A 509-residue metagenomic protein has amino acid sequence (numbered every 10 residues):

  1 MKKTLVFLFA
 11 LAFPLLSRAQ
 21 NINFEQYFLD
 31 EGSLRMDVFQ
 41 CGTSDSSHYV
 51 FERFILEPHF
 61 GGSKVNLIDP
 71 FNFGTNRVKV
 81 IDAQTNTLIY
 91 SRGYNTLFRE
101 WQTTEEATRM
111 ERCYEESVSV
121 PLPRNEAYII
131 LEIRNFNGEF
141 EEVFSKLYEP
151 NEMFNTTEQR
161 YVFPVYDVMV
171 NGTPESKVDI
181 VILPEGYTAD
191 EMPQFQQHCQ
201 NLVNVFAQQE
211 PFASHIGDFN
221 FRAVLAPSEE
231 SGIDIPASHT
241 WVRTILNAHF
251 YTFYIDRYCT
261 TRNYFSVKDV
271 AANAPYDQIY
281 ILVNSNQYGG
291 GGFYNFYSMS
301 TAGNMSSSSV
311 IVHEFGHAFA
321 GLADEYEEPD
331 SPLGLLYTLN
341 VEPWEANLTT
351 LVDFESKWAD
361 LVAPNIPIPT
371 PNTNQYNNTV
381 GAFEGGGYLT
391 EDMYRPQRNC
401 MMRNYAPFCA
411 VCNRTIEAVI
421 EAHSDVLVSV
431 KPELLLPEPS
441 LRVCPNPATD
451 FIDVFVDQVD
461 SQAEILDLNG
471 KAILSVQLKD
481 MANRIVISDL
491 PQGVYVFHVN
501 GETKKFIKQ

Functional and structural regions predicted by a protein language model:
V6, R18, E433-C444, A448-Q509: C-terminal outer-membrane/trafficking sorting elements
Q20-E116, L335: N-terminal prosegments of processed precursors
I22-V50, Y326-P432: Replace "(M1/M4/M9/M12/WLM)" with "(e.g., M1/M4/M8/M9/M12/M26/WLM)" and add "not limited to" to clarify scope
A107-P174: Extended acidic/polar, glycine-enriched regions that form or flank non-catalytic beta-rich accessory modules
F154-E210, A223-I235: Fold-level signature of zinc-dependent metallopeptidase catalytic domains
Q194, G291-V312: Short pre-active-site segment immediately N-terminal to the catalytic Zn-binding motif
D218-N295: Active-site-proximal segments of metallohydrolase catalytic domains
S309-E325: Active-site recognition of the HExxH zinc-binding catalytic motif
